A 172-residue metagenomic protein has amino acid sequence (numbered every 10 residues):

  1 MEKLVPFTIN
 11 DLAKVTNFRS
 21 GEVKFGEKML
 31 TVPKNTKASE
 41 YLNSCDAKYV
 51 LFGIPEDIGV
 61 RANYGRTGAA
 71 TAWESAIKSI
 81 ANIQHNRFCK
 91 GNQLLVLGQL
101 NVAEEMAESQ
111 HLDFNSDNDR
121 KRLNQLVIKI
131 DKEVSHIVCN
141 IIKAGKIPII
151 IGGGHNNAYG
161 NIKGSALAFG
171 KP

Functional and structural regions predicted by a protein language model:
E2-P172: Metal-dependent C-N hydrolase catalytic cores
